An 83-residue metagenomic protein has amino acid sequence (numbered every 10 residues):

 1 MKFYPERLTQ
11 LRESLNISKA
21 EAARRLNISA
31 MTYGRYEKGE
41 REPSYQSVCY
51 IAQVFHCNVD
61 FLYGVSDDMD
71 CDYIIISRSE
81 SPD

Functional and structural regions predicted by a protein language model:
M1-S14: A short, Lys/Arg-rich alpha-helix, primarily the initiator
L11, R25, Y36, V65: Residues in the recognition helix of alpha-helical DNA-binding motifs
E13, R24, Q53: Alpha-helical residues within the helix-turn-helix
N16-R35: Short alpha-helical DNA-recognition segment
Q46-F61: DNA major-groove recognition helix of helix-turn-helix/homeodomain DNA-binding modules
Q53, Y63-D83: Short, charged recognition helix plus adjacent turn of helix-turn-helix-like nucleic-acid-binding domains
